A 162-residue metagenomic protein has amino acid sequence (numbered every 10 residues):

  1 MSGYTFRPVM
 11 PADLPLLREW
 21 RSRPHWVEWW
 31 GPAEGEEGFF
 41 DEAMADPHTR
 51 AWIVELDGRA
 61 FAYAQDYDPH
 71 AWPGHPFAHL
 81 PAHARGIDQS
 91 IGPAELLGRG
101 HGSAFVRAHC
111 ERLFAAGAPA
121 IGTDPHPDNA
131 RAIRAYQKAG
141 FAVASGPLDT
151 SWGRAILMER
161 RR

Functional and structural regions predicted by a protein language model:
M1-G3, P8-A33, E37-D41, D46: A short, well-structured alpha-helix characteristic of acyl/acetyltransferase catalytic modules
G38-L96, R112: Acetyl-CoA-dependent GNAT
T49, G153-M158: Short hydrophobic/aromatic beta-strand or adjacent loop that forms the aromatic wall/cage of a ligand/substrate-binding
G86-I91, G122-D124, L157: Conserved beta-strand segments that form the floor/walls of ligand-binding pockets within enzyme and binding domains
G98-R112, R134-K138: Conserved acetyl-CoA-binding loop-helix of GNAT-fold acetyltransferases
L113-P125: Conserved GNAT acetyl-CoA-binding A-motif
T123-I133, D149-R154: Conserved beta-strand-loop-alpha-helix junction that forms the acyl-donor binding cleft
Q137-G146: Conserved acetyl-CoA-binding loop of GNAT-fold acetyltransferases
